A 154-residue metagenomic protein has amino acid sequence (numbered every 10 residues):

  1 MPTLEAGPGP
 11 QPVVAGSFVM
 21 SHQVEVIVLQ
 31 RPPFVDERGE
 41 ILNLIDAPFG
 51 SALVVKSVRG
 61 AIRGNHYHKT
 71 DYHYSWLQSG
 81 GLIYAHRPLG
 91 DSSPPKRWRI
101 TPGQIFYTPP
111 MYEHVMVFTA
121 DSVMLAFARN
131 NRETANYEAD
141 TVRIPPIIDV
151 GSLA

Functional and structural regions predicted by a protein language model:
M1-D36: N-terminal leader/capping segments at the start of a protein or of a new domain
P8-P10, I27, G90-S92, T119-A154: Double-stranded beta-helix
R31-N65, D71: A short glycine-rich, His/Asp/Glu-containing loop-to-beta-strand
I41, N65, Y84-A85, T108 (+2 more regions): Short beta-strand His + acidic residue motifs that chelate non-heme Fe in jelly-roll/DSBH and cupin folds
L42-L44, R63-H68, W76, K96-W98 (+1 more regions): Short histidine-centered beta-strand/loop micro-motifs that create catalytic or ligand/metal-coordination sites
S57-G60, P102-G103, P109-M111, D121: Tight coil/turn sites that cap or link beta-strands
K69-P88: Glycine- and acidic-residue-biased ligand/ion/polar-headgroup-sensing regions
P88-P110: Short acidic-glycine-tyrosine-enriched beta hairpin
